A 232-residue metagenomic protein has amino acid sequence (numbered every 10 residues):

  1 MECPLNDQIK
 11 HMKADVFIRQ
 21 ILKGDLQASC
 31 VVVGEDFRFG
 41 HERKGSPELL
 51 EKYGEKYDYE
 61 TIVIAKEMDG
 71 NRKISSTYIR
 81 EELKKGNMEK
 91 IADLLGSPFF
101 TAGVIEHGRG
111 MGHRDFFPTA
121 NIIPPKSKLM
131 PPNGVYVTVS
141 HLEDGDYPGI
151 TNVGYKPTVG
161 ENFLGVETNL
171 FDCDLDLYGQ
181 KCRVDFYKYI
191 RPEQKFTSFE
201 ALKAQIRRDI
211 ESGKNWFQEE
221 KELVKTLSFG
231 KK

Functional and structural regions predicted by a protein language model:
M1-Q8, A65: A conserved beta-strand->alpha-helix junction
L5, V33-E35, F186: A secondary-structure boundary/capping signal
N6, E67-D69, D174, I190: Short, solvent-exposed coil/turn elements at secondary-structure transition points
H11-P118, H141, T197-A201, T226-L227: Classical nucleotidyltransferase
H107-K232: Phosphate/ribose-recognition catalytic cores of enzymes acting on nucleotide-derived substrates
